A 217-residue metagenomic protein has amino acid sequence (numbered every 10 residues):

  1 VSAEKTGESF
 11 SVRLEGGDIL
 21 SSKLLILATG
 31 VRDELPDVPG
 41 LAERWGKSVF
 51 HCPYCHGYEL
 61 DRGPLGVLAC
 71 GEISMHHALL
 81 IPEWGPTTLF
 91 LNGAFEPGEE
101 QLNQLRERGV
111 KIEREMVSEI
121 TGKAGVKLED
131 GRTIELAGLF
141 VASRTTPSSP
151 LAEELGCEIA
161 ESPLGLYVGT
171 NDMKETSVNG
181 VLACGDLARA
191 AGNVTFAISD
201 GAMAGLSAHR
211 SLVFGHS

Functional and structural regions predicted by a protein language model:
V1-R13, I19-S22, W84-Y167, V213-S217: A Rossmann-like FAD-binding core segment of flavoenzymes
V1-R62, G138, V168-T176: FAD-binding core/adjacent interface of flavoenzyme oxidoreductases
V31-D33, E72-I73, A188-R189: Residue-level detector of alpha-helix initiation sites
D37, E43-E59, T145-N193, M203: FAD-site-proximal beta/loop scaffold in flavoenzymes
Y54, C70, N92-A94, D186: Cofactor-binding loop segments of dinucleotide-utilizing enzymes, especially the Rossmann-like FAD- and NAD(P)+-binding
R62-W84: Rossmann-like NAD(P)H-binding beta-loop-alpha module
M75-A78, C184-S217: A conserved FAD-binding loop/helix module that cradles the flavin
